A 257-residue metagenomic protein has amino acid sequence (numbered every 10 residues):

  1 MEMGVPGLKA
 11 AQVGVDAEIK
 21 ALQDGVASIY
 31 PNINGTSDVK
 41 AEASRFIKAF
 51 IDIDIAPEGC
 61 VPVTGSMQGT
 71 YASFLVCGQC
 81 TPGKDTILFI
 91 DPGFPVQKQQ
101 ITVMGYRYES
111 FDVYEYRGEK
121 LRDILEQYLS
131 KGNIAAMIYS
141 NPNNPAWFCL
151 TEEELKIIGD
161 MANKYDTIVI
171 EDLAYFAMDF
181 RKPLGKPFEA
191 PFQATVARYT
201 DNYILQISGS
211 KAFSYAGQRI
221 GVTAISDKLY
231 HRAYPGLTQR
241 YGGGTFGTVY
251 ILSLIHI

Functional and structural regions predicted by a protein language model:
M1-P31, A49, T167: N-terminal "arm"/small-domain region of PLP-dependent enzymes with the aminotransferase-like
G7-Q12, P145-F148, A177-D179, F213-A216 (+2 more regions): Short catalytic/ligand-binding loop motif for oxyanion handling, primarily in non-cytosolic enzymes, centered on
A11-V15, T102, F180-L184, A216-R219: Short aromatic-enriched loop/helix-cap "lid" or pocket-rim segments at secondary-structure transitions that line
V13, A17, E42, D123-I124 (+3 more regions): Alpha-helical elements of Rossmann-like donor-binding domains used by nucleotide-donor carbohydrate transfer enzymes
V26-Y165, I170, F176-T200, I204: Conserved core of the PLP fold type I
N32-G35, Q239-G247: Short coil/turn segments
Q193-A233, T245-T248: Active-site PLP attachment segment
I255-I257: Conserved small/polar residues in nucleotide/adenosyl-binding loops
